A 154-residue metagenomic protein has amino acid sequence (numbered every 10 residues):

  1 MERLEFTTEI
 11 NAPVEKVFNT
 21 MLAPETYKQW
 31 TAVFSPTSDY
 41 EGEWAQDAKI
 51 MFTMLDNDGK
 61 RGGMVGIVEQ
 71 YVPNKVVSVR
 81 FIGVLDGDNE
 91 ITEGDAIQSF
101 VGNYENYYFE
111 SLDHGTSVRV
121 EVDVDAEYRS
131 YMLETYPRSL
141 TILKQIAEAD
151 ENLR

Functional and structural regions predicted by a protein language model:
M1-D39: Hydrophobic ligand-binding cavity/cleft-lining segments
R3-E9, V14, K49, G63 (+3 more regions): Intrinsic-disorder/low-complexity, polar/charged segments enriched in Ser/Thr/Lys/Arg/Asp/Glu/Gln
P36-K49, G59-K60: A solvent-exposed, acidic/Ser-Thr-rich amphipathic alpha-helical stretch
I50-M54, D113, L153: Charge-dense, helix-prone N-terminal extensions
I50-N57, V79-F81, V120-V122: Short beta-strand segments that buttress and anchor functional surface loops
D58-D113: Hydrophobic-ligand binding "helix-grip"
I82-G87, E121-E127: Short, solvent-exposed aromatic-acidic interface loops
Q98-V101, D123-R154: A conserved amphipathic terminal alpha-helix motif
